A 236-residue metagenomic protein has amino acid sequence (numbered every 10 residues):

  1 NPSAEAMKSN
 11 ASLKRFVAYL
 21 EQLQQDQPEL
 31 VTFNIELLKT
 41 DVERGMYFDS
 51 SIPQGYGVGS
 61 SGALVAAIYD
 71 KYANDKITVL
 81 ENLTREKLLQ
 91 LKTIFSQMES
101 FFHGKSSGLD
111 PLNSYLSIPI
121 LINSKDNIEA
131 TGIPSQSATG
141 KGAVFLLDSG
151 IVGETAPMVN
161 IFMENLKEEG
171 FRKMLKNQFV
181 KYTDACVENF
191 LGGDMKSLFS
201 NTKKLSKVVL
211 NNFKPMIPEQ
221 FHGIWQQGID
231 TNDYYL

Functional and structural regions predicted by a protein language model:
N1-V42, D49-S50, Q54, A73-K105 (+1 more regions): C-terminal nucleotide
S51-A63: Gly/Ser-rich catalytic serine loop of serine hydrolases
A63-D75: Stable alpha-helical structural segments in soluble proteins, enriched in small hydrophobic residues
